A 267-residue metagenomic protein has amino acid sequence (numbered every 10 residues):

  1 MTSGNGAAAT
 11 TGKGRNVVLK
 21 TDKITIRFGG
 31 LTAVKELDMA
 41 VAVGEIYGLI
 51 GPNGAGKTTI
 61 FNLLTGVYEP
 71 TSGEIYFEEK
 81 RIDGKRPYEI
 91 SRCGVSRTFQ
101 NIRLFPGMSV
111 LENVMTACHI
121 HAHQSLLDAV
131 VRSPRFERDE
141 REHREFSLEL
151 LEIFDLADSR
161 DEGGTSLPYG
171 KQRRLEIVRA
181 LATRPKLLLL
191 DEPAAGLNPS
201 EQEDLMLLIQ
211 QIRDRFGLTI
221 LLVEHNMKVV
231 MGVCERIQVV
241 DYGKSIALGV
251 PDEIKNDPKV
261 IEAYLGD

Functional and structural regions predicted by a protein language model:
T2-D267: Glycine-rich phosphate-binding loops of nucleotide-dependent enzymes
